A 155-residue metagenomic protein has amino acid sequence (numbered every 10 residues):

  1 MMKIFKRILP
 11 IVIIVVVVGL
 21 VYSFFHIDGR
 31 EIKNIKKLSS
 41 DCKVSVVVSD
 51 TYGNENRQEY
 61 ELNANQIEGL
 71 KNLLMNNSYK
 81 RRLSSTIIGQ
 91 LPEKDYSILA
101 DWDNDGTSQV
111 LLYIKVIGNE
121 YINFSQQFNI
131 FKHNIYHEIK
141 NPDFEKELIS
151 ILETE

Functional and structural regions predicted by a protein language model:
K3-P10, V17-E155: Function-determining sites in protein domains
